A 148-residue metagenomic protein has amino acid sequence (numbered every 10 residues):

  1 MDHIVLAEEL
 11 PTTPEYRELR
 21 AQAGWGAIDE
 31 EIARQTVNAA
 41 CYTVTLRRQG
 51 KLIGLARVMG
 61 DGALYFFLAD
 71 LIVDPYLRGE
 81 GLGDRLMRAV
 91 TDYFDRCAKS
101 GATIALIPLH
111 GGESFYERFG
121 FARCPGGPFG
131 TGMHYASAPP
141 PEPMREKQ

Functional and structural regions predicted by a protein language model:
M1-E30, R145-Q148: Short amphipathic alpha-helix that is part of the acyltransferase structural core
R34-T45, A102: A short helix-loop-beta-strand connector motif used in the catalytic cores of GNAT acetyltransferases and, in some
C41-A56: Conserved beta-hairpin
G60-L68, R78, S100, G126: A conserved beta-turn-beta hairpin within the catalytic core of GNAT-like acetyltransferases that forms part
L77, G81-A89: Conserved acetyl-CoA pyrophosphate-binding loop and the N-cap/start of the following alpha-helix in GNAT-like
F94-P108: Conserved GNAT acetyl-CoA-binding A-motif
G101, A105, E117, A122-Q148: Conserved catalytic-core motifs of GNAT/GCN5-like acyltransferases
